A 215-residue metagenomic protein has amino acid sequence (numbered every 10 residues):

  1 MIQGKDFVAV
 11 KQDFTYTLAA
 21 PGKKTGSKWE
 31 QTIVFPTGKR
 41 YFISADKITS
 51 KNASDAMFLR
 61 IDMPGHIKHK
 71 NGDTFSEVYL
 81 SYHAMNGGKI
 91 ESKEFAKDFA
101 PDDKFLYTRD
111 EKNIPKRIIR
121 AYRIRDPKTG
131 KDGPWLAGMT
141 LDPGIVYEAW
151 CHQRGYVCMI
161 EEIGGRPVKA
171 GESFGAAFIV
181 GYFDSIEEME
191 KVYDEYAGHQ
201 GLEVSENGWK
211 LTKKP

Functional and structural regions predicted by a protein language model:
M1-A45, K51-F58, K70: Extended, loop-rich substrate-binding clefts of extracytoplasmic carbohydrate-active enzymes
Y41, H66-H69, H83, H152 (+1 more regions): Histidine (H) residue identity feature
Y41-D46, S76-L80: Short, well-ordered strand-loop elements centered on a beta-strand within folded domains, enriched for acidic residues
K47-I48, V180: Hydrophobic beta-strand positions in extracellular immunoglobulin-like domains
A53-T129: Polysaccharide-binding surfaces and accessory modules of carbohydrate-active proteins
P101-P215: Beta-strand-rich recognition/accessory modules
